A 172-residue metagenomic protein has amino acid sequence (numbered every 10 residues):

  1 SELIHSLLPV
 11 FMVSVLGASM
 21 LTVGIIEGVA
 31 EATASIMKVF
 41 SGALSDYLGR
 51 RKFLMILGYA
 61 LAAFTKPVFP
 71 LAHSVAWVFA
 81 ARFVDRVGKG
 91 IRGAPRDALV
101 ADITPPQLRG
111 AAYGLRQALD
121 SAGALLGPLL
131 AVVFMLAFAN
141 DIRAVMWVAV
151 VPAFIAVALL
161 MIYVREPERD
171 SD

Functional and structural regions predicted by a protein language model:
S1-S35: Helix-loop boundary and gating motifs at the non-cytosolic
V10-V15, L126-M146: Transmembrane alpha-helix termini and helix-breaking/packing motifs in multi-pass membrane transporters
E31-V39, A124-L125: Residue-level signature of mid-helix packing/kink "hotspots" within the transmembrane helices of 12-pass Major
M37-R50, M135: Helix-to-loop junctions at the C-terminal end of transmembrane segments in multipass secondary transporters
F53-V68, V150: Structural signature of the two symmetry-related core transmembrane helices
V68-R82: Helix-loop junctions at membrane interfaces in 12-TM secondary transporters
A81-A122: Cytoplasmic helix-loop-helix junction between adjacent transmembrane helices in 12-TM secondary transporters
R143-M161: Symmetry-related core transmembrane helices of the 12-TM Major Facilitator Superfamily/SLC fold
